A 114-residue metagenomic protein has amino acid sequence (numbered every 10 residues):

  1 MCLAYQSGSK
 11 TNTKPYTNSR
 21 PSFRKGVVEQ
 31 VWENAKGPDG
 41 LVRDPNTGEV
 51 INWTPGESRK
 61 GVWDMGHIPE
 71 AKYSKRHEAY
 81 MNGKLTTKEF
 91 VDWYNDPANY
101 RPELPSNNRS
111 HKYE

Functional and structural regions predicted by a protein language model:
M1-R43, G48-S58, E114: Low-complexity, glycine/serine/proline-rich disordered segments that function as export/translocation leaders
S22, D64-M65, S106: Alpha-helical architecture
R43, D64, R101-E103: Structural recognition of the beta-strand scaffold that forms the well-ordered cores of secreted hydrolase catalytic
E49, E70, S106-R109: Short Cys/His-rich local motifs and their 1-3 flanking residues in nucleic-acid-associated proteins and small
I51-A98: Histidine-centered nuclease catalytic patch
V91-E114: Short Cys/His-centered divalent metal-binding micro-motifs
